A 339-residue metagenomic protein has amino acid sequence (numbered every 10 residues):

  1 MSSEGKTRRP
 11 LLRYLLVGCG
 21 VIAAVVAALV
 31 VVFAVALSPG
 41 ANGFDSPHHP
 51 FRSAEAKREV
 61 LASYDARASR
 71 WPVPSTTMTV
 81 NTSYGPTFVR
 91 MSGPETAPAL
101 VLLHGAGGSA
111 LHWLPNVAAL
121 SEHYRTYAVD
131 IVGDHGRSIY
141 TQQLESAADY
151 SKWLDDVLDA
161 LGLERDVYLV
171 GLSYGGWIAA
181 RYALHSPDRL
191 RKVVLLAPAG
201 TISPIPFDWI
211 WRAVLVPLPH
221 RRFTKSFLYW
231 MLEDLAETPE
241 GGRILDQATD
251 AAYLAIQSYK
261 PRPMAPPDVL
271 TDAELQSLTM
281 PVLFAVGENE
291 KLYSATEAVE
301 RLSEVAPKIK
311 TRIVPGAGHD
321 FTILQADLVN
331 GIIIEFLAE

Functional and structural regions predicted by a protein language model:
S2-P98, H123-Y124, A338-E339: Alpha/beta-hydrolase fold catalytic core
F88-G136: Conserved HGGG/HGGXW glycine-rich cap/lid loop of the alpha/beta-hydrolase fold
A128-V170: Active-site loop/oxyanion-hole signature of alpha/beta-hydrolase fold enzymes
G171, G175, A179: Gly/Ala-rich beta-loop-alpha elbow adjacent to hydrolase catalytic centers
A180, L184, V193-P219: Flexible "cap/lid" loop of the alpha/beta hydrolase fold
P204-P206, R221-M280: Conserved alpha/beta-hydrolase catalytic His-Asp/Glu region
A285-A317: Conserved loop-alpha-helix segment in the C-terminal half of the alpha/beta-hydrolase fold that carries the catalytic
A317-A326, N330: Catalytic histidine-centered segment of alpha/beta-hydrolase-like enzymes
